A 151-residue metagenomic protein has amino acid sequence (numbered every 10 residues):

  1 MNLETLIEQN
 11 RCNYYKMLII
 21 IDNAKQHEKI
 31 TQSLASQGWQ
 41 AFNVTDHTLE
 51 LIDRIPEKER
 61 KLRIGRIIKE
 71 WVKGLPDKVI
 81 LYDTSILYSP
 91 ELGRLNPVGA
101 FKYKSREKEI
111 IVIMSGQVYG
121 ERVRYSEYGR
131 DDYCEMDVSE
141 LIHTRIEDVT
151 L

Functional and structural regions predicted by a protein language model:
M1-W39: Glycine-rich P-loop/Walker A and Walker A-like loops and their local beta1-loop-alpha1 context in P-loop NTPases
Y15-I19, K78-I80, E109-I111: Residue-level preference for the first positions of well-ordered beta-strands
K25-Q26, T48, S85-I86, G116-G120: Conserved nucleotide-binding/hydrolysis micro-motifs of P-loop NTPases
A35-E50: Conserved catalytic segments around the Walker B and adjacent sensor/switch elements of P-loop NTPase domains
T48-E70: Short glycine-rich substrate-engagement loop in P-loop NTPases that contacts/grips substrate
E70-K73, S105: Compositional signal for N-terminal targeting/processing segments
G74-G93: Conserved P-loop NTPase "ATPase switch" module shared by AAA+ and STAND
Y88-L151: Replace "adjacent to P-loop NTPase cores in ATP/GTP-dependent enzymes" with "adjacent to NTP-binding cores
